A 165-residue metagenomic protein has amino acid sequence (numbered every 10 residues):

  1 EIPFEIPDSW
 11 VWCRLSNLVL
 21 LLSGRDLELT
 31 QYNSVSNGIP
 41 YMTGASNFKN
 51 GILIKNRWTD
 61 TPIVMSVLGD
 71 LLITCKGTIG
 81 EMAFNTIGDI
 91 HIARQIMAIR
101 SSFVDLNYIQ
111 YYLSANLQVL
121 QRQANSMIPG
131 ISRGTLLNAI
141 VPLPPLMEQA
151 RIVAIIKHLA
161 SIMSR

Functional and structural regions predicted by a protein language model:
E1, S16-Y32, G38-L68: Sequence-specific dsDNA recognition surfaces
E1-D26, P142-R165: Non-catalytic DNA-recognition/assembly elements of restriction-modification systems
I2, Q95-M97, T135-A139: Short amphipathic alpha-helical segments
V11, L20-S23, N47-K49, G77-I79 (+4 more regions): Short, glycine-/Ser/Thr-/acidic-enriched flexible segments
Q31-S34, P129-I131, L143-P144: Replace "in large, NTP-powered and nucleic-acid-processing enzymes" with "in large, NTP-powered factors and other
T43-A45, R57-S114, N125, S132: A short beta-sheet element
N50-I52, M82-A83, N107, A150: Short helix/loop capping segments that flank catalytic or ligand/cofactor-binding pockets
A115-I140: Specificity-determining recognition surfaces
